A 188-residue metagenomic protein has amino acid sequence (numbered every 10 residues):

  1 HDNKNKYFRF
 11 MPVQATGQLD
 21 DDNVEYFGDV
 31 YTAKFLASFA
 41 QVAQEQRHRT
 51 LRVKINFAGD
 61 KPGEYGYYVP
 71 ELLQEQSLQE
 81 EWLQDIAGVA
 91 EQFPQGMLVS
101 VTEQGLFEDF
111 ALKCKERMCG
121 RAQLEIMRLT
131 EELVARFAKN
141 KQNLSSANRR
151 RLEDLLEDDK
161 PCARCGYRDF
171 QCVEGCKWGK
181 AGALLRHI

Functional and structural regions predicted by a protein language model:
H1-I188: A conserved ligand/cofactor-binding region detector
